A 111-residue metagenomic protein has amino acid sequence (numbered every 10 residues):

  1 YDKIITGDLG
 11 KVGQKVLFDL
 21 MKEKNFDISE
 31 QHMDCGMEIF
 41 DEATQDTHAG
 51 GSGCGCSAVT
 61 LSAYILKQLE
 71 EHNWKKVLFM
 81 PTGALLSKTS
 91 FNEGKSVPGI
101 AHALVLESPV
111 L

Functional and structural regions predicted by a protein language model:
K3-L111: Claisen-condensing/thiolase-fold acyl-transfer catalytic domains that form or cleave C-C bonds in fatty acid
